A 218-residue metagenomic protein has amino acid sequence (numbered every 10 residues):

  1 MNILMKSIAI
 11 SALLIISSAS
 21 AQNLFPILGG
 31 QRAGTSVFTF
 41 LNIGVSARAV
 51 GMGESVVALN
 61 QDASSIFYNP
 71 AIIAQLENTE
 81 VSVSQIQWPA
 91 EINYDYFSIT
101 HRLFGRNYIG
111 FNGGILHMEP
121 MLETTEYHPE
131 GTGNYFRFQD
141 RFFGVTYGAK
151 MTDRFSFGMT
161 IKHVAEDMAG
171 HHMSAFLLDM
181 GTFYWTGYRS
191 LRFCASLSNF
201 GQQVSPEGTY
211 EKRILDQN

Functional and structural regions predicted by a protein language model:
N2-I10: Sec-dependent signal peptide recognition, specifically the positively charged N-region followed immediately by
A12-A21: Hydrophobic h-region of N-terminal signal peptides that target proteins for export in Gram-negative bacteria
Q22-V50, L59, I86, N93-N218: Outer-membrane beta-barrel porins/channels
S46, Q75-N78: A short, polar/charged loop/turn motif at coil->beta-strand junctions and beta-hairpin connectors
E54-V57, T79-P89: Short strand-turn segments of transmembrane beta-barrel domains in outer membranes, especially the first one or two
S64-Q75: N-terminal periplasmic accessory domains that precede and gate Gram-negative outer-membrane beta-barrel machines
